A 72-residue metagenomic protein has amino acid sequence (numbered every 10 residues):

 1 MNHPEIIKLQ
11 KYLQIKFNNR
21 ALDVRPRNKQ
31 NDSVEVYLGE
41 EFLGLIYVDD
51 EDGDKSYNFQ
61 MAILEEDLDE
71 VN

Functional and structural regions predicted by a protein language model:
M1-N72: Terminal leader/tail segments of proteins
